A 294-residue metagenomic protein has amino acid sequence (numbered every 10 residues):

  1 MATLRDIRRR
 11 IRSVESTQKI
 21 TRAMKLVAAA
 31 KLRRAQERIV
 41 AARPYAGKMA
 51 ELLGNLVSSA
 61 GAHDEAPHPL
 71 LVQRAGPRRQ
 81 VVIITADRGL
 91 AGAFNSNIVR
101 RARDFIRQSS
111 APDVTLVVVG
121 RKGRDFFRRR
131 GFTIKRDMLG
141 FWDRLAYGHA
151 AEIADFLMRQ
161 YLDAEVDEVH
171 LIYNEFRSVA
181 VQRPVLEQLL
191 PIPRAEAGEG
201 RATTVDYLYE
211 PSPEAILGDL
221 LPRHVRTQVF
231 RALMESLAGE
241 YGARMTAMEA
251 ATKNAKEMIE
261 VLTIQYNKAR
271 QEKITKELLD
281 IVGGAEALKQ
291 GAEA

Functional and structural regions predicted by a protein language model:
M1-A294: C-terminal beta-strand-loop-alpha-helix "lid" module of Rossmann-like NAD(P)-dependent dehydrogenases
